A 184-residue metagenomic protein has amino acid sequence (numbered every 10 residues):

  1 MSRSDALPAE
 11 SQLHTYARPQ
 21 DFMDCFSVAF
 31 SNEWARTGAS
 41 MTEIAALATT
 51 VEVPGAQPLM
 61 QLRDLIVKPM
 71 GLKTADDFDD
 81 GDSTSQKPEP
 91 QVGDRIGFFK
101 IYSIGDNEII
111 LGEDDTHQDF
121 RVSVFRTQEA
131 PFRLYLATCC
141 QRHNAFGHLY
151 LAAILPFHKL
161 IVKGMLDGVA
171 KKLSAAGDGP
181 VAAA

Functional and structural regions predicted by a protein language model:
M1-D82: Hydrophobic ligand-binding cavity/cleft-lining segments
S4, D77-S83, Q91-D94, F99-G105 (+1 more regions): Mature, function-bearing regions of proteins
A17, M23-C25, I96, D106 (+1 more regions): Sequence-level motif detector for i,i+2 pairs with an aromatic at +2
P88-E129: Hydrophobic-ligand binding "helix-grip"
I110, D119, Q128-L136, A170-A184: Short terminal or interdomain "cap/linker" segment that borders an active site or interface and mediates
T116-A152: Beta-strand/loop substructures that line and gate deep hydrophobic ligand-binding cavities in soluble
L149-A184: A conserved amphipathic terminal alpha-helix motif
